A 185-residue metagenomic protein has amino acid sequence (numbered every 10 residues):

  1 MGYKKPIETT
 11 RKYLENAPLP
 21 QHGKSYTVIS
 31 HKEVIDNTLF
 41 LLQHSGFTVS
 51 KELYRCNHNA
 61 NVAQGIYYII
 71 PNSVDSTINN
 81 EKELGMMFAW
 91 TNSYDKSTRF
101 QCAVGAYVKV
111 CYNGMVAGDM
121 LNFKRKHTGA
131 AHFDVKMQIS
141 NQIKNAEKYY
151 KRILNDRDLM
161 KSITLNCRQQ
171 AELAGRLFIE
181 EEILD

Functional and structural regions predicted by a protein language model:
M1-N37, G46, N57-H58, I163 (+1 more regions): Feature for intrinsically disordered/low-complexity regulatory segments and propeptides
L42: Short, surface-exposed loop/strand segments
G46-D185: Intrinsic disorder/low-complexity polar-acidic segments
